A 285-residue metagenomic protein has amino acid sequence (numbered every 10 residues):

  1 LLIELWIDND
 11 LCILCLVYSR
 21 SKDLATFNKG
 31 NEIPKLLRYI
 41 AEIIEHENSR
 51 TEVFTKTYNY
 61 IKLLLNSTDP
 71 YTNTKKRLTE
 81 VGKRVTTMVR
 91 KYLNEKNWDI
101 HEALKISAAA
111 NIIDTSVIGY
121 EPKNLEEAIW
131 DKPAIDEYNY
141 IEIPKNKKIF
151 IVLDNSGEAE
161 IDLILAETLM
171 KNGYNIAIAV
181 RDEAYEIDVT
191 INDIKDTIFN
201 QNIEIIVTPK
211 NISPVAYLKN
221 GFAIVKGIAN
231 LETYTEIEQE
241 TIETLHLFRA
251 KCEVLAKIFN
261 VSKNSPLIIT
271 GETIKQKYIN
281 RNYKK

Functional and structural regions predicted by a protein language model:
L2-N146: Electropositive, gly/pro-rich neighborhoods at or near active sites that engage anionic ligands
S116-I129, E186-T190, F199-N202, K257-N260: Conserved catalytic alpha/beta core of Sir2/sirtuin-type deacylases, generalized to analogous enzyme cores that bind
K147-K148, Y174-A177, E243: Residues at the starts of beta-strands that form the adenosine-phosphate
K148-F150, F222: Structural motif
V152-L163, A184-Y185, I228-T233: Gly/Ser/Thr-rich loops at beta-strand to alpha-helix junctions that form or flank small-molecule/cofactor-binding
N155-I178: Histidine-anchored nucleotide/phosphate-binding helix
G157, M170, D182-E186, I203-I206: Long alpha-helical, hydrophobic tracts
V180-D182, I191-K285: C-terminal functional extensions of proteins
